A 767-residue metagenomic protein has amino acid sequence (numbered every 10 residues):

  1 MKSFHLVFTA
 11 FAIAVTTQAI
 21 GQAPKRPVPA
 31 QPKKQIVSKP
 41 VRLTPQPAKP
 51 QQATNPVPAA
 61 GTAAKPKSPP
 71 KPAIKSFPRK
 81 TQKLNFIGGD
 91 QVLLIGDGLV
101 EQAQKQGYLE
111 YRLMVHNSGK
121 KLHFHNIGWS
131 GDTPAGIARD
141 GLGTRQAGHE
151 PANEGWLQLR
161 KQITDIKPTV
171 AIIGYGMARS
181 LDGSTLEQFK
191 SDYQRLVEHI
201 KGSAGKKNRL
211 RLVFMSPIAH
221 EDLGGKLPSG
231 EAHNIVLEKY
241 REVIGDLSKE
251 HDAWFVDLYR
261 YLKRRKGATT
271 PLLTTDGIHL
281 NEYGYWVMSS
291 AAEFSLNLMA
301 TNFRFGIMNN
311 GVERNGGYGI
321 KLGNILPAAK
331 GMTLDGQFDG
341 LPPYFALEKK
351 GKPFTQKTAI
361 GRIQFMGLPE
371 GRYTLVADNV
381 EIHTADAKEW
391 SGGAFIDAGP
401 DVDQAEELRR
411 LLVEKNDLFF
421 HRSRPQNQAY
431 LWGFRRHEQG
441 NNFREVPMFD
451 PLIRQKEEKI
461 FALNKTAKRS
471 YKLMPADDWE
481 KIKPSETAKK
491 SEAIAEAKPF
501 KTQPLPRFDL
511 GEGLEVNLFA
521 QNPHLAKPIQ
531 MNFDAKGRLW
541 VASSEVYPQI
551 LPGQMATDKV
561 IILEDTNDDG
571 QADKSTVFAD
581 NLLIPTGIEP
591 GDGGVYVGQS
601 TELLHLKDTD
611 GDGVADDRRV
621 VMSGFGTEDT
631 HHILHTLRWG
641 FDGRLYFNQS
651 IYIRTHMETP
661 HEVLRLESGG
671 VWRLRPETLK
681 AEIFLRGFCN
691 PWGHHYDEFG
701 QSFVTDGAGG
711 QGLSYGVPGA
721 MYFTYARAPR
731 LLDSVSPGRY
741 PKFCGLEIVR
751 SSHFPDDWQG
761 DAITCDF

Functional and structural regions predicted by a protein language model:
M1, T81, N85-G88, G107-H125 (+1 more regions): Alpha-helical cap/lid subdomain in secreted, periplasmic, or secretory-pathway luminal O-acyl-processing enzymes
V7-V15: Bacterial N-terminal signal peptides
A19-G21: Boundary at the C-terminal end of the N-terminal hydrophobic targeting segment
A23-G89, Q158, V446-D509: N-terminal pre-domain segments of enzymes
P70-P72, Q146-A152, A232-H233, V516-L518 (+2 more regions): Short, flexible loop segments at the rims of nucleotide/cofactor-binding pockets, characterized by
D90-K105, S130-P134: Catalytic nucleophile-elbow at a beta strand-turn-alpha helix junction centered on a G-D-S/GDSL motif, marking
Q91-L93, H123, R538, D761: Residues that mark the start of a beta-strand
D478-F767: Beta-propeller domains with acidic blade repeats across secreted/periplasmic ectodomains and cytosolic WD/CNH propellers
